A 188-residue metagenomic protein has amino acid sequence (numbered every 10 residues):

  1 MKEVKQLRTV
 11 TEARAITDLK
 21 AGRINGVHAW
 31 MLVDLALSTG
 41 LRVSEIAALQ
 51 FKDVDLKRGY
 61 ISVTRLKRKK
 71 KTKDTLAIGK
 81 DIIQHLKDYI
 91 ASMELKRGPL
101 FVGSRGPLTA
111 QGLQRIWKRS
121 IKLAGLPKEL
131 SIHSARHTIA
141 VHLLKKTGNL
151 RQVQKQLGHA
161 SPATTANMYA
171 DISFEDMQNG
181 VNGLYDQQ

Functional and structural regions predicted by a protein language model:
M1-Q188: Conserved catalytic core of the tyrosine transesterase superfamily
